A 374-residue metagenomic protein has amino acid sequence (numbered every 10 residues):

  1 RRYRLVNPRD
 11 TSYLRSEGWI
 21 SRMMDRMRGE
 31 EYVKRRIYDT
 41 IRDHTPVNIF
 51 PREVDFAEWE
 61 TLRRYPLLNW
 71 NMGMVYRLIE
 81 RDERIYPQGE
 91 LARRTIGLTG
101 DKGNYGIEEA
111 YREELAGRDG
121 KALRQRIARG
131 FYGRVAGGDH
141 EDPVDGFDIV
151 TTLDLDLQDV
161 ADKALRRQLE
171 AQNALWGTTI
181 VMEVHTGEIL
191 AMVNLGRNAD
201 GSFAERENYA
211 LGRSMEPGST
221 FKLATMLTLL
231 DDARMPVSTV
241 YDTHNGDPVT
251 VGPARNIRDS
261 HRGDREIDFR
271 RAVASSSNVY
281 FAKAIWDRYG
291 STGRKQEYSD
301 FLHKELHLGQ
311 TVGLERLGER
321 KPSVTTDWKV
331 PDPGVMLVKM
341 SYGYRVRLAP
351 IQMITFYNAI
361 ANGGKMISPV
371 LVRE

Functional and structural regions predicted by a protein language model:
Y3-D145: Small/polar-residue-rich segments within soluble enzyme cores
P46, M74, L91-R94, I107 (+5 more regions): Envelope-exposed proteins and targeting segments
I49-P51, R77, R94-L98, V150-T152 (+2 more regions): Soluble periplasmic/extracytoplasmic beta-strand elements of cell-envelope proteins
L78, A171-W176: A short beta-strand-loop micro-motif that forms or neighbors metal/cofactor- and ligand-binding patches at active-site
I127-H140, L153, L157, G177-G218 (+1 more regions): Beta-lactam-recognizing serine transpeptidase/beta-lactamase-like catalytic domain environment
H140-R167: N-terminal leader/targeting segments and the immediately adjacent pre-domain N-terminus
L165-E170, L302-H303: Short regulatory alpha-helical segment in sensory/regulatory domains of signaling proteins that mediates
